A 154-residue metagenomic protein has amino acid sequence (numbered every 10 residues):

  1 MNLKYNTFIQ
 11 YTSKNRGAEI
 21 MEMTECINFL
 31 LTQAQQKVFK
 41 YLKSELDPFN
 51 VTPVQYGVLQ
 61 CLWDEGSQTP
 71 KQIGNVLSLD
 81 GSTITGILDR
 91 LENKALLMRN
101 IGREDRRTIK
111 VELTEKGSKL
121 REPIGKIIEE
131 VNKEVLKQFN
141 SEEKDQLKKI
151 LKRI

Functional and structural regions predicted by a protein language model:
M1-F49, L113: N-terminal leader segment of winged-helix/HTH proteins
M1-M23, K126, K133, S141-I154: C-terminal regulatory/oligomerization modules of transcriptional regulators
E22, Q36, K40-T83: N-terminal helix-turn-helix DNA-binding core of bacterial DNA-binding proteins
N28, V76, K110: Short aromatic/hydrophobic contact patches that present stacked aromatics for nucleic-acid/ligand binding
F39, D89-K152: Charged, amphipathic alpha-helical coiled-coil/dimerization segments
C61, G86, K149: DNA-binding alpha-helical recognition surfaces that contact promoter or target DNA
